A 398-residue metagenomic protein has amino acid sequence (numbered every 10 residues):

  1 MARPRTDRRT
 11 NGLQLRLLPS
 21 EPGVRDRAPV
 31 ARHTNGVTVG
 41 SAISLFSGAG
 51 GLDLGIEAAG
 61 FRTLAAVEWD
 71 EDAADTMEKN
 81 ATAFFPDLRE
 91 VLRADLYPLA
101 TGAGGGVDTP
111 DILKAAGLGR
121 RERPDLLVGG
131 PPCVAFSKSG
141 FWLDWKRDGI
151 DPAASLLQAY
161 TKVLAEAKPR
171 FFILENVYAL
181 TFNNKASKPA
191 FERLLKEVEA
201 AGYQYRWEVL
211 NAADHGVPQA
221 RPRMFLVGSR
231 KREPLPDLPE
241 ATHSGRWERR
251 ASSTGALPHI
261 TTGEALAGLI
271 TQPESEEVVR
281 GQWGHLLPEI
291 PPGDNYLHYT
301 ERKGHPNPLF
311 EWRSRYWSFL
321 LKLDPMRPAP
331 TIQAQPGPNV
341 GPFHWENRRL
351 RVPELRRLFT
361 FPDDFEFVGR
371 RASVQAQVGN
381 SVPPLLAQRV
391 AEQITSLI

Functional and structural regions predicted by a protein language model:
M1-N35: Intrinsically disordered, low-complexity glycine/charged-rich regulatory or linker segments that flank or connect
R3, E277-I398: C-terminal target-recognition/interaction regions appended to catalytic cores
E21-G23, R27-K168, Y178-P189: Core alpha/beta nucleotide-donor-binding catalytic domains of modification enzymes
T34-G36, G202, D363-V368: Short, hydrophobic/aliphatic alpha-helical segments
G50, E71, D75, A154 (+8 more regions): A structural signal for well-ordered alpha-helical segments within the folded catalytic domains of diverse enzymes
V107-P124, F136-R313, W317-S318: Class I S-adenosyl-L-methionine
V128-G129, F225-G228, T331-A334: Short hydrophobic-aromatic micro-motifs
